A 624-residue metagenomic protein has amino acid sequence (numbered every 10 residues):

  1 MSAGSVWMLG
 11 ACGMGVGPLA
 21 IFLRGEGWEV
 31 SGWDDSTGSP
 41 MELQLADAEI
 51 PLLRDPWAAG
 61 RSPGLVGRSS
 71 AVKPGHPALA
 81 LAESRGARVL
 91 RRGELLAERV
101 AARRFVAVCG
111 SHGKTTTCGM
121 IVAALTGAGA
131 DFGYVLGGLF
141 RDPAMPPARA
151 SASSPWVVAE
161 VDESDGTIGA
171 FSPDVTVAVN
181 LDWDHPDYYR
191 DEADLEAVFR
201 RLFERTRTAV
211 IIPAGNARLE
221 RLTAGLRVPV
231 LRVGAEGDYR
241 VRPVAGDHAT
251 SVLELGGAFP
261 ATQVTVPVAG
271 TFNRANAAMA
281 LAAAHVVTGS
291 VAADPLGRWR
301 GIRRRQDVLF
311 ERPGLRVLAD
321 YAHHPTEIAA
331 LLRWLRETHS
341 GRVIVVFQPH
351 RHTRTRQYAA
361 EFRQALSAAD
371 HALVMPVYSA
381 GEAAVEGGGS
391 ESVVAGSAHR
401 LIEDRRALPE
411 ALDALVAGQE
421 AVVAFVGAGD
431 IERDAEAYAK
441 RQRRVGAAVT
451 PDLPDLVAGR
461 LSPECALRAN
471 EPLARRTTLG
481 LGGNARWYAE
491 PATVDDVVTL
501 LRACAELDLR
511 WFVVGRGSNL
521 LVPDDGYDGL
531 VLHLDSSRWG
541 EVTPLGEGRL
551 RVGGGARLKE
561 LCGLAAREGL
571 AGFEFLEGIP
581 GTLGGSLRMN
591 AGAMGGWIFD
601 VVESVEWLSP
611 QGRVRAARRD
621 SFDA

Functional and structural regions predicted by a protein language model:
M1-L52, S62-V66, P74, S84-A87 (+8 more regions): ATP-dependent carboxylate-amine ligase
F22-G25, S70, P74-A214, R218-P229 (+1 more regions): Phosphate-binding loop of NTP-binding sites
L23, V66, V108, F132 (+12 more regions): Residue-level signal for inorganic ion chemistry
E29-D34, G133-Y134, R232, V513 (+1 more regions): Short beta-strand "acidic-cap" motif of Rossmann-like dinucleotide-binding folds
S69-A71, A214, F425-D430, V514-S518 (+1 more regions): Glycine-rich beta-strand-to-loop/alpha-helix junction loops that act as flexible
C109, C562-E568, G572-E603, S609: A gly/ser-rich beta-alpha-beta helix-loop segment of oxidoreductase catalytic cores
D452-L583: Anion-binding (especially nucleotide phosphate/pyrophosphate-binding) glycine-rich loop and adjoining beta-alpha core
A489-V494, L521-W539, R588-R618: Structural signature of FAD isoalloxazine-binding scaffolds in flavoprotein oxidoreductases
